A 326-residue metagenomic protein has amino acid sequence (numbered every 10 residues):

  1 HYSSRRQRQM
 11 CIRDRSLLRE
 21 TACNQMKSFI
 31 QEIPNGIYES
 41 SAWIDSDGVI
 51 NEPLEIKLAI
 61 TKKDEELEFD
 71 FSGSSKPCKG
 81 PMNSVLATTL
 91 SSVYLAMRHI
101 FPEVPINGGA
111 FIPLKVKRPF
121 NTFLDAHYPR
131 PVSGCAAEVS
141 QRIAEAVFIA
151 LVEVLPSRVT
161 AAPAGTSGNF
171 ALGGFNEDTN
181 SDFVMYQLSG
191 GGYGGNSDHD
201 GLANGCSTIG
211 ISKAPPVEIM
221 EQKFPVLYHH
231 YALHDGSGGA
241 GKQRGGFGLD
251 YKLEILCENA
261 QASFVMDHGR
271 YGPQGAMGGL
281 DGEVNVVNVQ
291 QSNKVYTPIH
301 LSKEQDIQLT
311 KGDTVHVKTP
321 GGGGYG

Functional and structural regions predicted by a protein language model:
H1-I12: Single conserved hydrophobic/aromatic residue that forms the stacking wall/gate of nucleotide- or nucleobase-binding
R13-I37: Amphipathic alpha-helical
K27, S84-T88, S92, H99-S292 (+2 more regions): Helix-loop-helix junctions within predominantly alpha-helical proteins
G36-A59, L233-G236, Y296-H300: Flexible, glycine/threonine-enriched loop-and-boundary segments that flank and lead into catalytic domains of large
L54-G73, G174-N176, S181-G190: Short beta-strand elements
